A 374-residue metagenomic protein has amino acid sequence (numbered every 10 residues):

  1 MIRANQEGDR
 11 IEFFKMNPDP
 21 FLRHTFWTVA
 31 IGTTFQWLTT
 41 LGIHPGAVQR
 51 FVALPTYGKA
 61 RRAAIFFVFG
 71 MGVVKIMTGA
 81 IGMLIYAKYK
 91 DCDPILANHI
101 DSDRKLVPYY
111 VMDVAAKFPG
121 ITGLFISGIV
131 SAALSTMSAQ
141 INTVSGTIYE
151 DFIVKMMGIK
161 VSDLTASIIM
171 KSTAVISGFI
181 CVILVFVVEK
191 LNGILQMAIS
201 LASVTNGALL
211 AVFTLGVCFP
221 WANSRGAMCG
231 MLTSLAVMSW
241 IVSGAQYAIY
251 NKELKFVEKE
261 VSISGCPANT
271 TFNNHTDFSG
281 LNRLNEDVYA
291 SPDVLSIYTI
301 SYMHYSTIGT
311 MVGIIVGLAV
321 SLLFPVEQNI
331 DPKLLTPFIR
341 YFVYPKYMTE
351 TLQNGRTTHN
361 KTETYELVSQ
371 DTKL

Functional and structural regions predicted by a protein language model:
M1-L374: Membrane-embedded helix-loop-helix hairpins and adjacent transmembrane boundary segments in multi-pass transporters
